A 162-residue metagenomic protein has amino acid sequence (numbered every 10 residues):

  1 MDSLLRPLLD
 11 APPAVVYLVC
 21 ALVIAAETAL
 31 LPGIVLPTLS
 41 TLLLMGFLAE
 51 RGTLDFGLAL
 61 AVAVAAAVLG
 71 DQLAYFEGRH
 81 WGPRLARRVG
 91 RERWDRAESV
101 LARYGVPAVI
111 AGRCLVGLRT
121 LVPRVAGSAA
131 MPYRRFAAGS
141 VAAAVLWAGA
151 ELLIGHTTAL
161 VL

Functional and structural regions predicted by a protein language model:
M1-L22, F47-A137, L153-L162: Membrane-interfacial helix-loop-helix
A21-S40: Transmembrane alpha-helix interface/packing and boundary motifs in multi-pass membrane proteins, characterized by
V23, A66, A142-W147: Transmembrane alpha-helical core residues of multi-pass small-molecule transporters, especially secondary transporters
T38-L39, S140-A142: Central hydrophobic cores of alpha-helical transmembrane segments in multi-pass integral membrane proteins
S40-L48: Hydrophobic alpha-helical segments within and immediately flanking transmembrane helices of multi-pass membrane proteins
